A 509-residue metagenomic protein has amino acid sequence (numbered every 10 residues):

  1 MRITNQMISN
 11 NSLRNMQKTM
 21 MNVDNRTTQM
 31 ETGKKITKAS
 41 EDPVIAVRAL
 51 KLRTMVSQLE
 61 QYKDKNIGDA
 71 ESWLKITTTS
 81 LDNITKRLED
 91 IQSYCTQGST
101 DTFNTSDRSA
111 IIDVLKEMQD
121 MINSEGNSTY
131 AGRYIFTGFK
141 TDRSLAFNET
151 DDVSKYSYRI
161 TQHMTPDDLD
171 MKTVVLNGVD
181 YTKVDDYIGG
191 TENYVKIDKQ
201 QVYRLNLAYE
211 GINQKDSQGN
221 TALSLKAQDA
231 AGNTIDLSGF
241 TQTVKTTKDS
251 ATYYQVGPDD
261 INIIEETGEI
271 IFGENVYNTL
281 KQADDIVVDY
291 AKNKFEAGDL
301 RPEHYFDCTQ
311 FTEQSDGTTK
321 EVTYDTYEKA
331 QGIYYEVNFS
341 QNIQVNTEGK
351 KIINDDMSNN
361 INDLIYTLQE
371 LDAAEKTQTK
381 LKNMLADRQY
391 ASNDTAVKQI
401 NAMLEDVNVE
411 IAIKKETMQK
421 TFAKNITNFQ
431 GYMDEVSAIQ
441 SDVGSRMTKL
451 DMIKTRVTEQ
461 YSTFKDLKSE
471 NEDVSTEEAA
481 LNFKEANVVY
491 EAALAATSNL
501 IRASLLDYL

Functional and structural regions predicted by a protein language model:
M1-T150, D406, A412-L509: Amphipathic alpha-helical polymerization modules
R2, K51, Q58, I135 (+6 more regions): Generic structural signal for residues positioned in beta-strands
M16, V23, T27-M30, K34 (+4 more regions): Polar, low-complexity export/assembly segments characteristic of proteins that are secreted or assemble on the cell
N104, F136-G138, K183-G189, N193-I197 (+11 more regions): Mature, Sec-exported extracytoplasmic domains of Gram-positive
S128, I197, S217, Q255 (+5 more regions): A generic structural signal for short, solvent-exposed coil/turn residues that cap or connect secondary-structure
R143-G257, K294-S315: Extended beta-strand solenoid/passenger and fiber regions
V256-G257, K329-A330, N482: Short, small/polar residue-rich loop motifs at catalytic or cofactor-binding pockets
